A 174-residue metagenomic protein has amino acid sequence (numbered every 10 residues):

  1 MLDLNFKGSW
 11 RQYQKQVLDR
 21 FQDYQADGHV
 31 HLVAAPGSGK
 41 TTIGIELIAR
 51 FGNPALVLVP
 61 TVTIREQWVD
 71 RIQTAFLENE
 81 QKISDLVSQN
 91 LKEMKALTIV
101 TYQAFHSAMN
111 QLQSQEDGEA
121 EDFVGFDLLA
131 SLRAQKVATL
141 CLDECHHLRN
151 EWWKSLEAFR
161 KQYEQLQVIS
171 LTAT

Functional and structural regions predicted by a protein language model:
M1-V33: Conserved pre-motif I regulatory segment
A26-L47: Walker A/P-loop
H29-H31, P54-L56, A96-L97, T139: Residue-level preference for the first positions of well-ordered beta-strands
H31, F76-Q89: Conserved RecA-like helicase motor-core motifs
P36, T61, T172: The conserved Walker
T41-F76, A104, W152: Conserved Walker A/P-loop ATP-binding site and its immediately adjacent core in helicase/helicase-like ATPase domains
S88-T98: Conserved motor-coupling elements within RecA-like helicase/translocase cores
Y102-F105, N110-S170: SF2 helicase catalytic motif II
